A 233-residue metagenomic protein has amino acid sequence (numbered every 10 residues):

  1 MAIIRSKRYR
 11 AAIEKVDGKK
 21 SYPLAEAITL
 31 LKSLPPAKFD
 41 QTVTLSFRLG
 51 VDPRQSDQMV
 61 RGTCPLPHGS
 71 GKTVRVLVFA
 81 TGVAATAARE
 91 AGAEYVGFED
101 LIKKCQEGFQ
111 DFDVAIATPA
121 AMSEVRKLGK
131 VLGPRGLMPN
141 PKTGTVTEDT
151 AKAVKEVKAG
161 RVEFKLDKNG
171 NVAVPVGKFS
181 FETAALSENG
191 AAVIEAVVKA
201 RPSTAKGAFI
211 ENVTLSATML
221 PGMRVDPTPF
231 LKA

Functional and structural regions predicted by a protein language model:
I3-D17: Generic N-terminal amphipathic, Lys/Arg-enriched alpha-helix
I4, V225-A233: Short, charged, intrinsically disordered terminal tails
Y22-T86, E107, D113: Translation machinery proteins
A27, A88, G133, L215: Residue-level signature of catalytic and energy-coupling elements of molecular machines, predominantly ATP/GTP-dependent
F39-V43, A200-N212: Flexible, glycine/charged-enriched surface loops at secondary-structure junctions
F47, A80, T118-P119, V176-K178 (+2 more regions): Flexible glycine-/small-residue-rich
P65-S70, E107, E163-L166, T204-G207: Replace "in large, NTP-powered and nucleic-acid-processing enzymes" with "in large, NTP-powered factors and other
A93-A200: Long, charge-patterned amphipathic alpha-helical coiled-coil/hairpin "stalk" segments used as oligomerization
